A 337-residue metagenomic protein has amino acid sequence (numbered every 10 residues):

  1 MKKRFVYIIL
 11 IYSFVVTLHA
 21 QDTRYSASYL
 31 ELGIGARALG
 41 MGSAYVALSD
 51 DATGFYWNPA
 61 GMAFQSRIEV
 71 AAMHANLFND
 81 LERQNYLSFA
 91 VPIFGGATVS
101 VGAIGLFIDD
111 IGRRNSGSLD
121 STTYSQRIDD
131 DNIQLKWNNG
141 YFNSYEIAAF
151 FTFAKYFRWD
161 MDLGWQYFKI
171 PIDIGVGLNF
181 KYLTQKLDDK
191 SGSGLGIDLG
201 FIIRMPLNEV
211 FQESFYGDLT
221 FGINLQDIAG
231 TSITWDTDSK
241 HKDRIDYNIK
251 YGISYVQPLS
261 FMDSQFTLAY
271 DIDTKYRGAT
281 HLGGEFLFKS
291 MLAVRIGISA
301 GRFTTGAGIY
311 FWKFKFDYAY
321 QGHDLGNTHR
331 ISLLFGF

Functional and structural regions predicted by a protein language model:
M1: NAD-dependent ADP-ribosyltransferases
R4-T17: Sec-dependent N-terminal signal peptides
Q21-F337: Subset of outer-membrane beta-barrel
